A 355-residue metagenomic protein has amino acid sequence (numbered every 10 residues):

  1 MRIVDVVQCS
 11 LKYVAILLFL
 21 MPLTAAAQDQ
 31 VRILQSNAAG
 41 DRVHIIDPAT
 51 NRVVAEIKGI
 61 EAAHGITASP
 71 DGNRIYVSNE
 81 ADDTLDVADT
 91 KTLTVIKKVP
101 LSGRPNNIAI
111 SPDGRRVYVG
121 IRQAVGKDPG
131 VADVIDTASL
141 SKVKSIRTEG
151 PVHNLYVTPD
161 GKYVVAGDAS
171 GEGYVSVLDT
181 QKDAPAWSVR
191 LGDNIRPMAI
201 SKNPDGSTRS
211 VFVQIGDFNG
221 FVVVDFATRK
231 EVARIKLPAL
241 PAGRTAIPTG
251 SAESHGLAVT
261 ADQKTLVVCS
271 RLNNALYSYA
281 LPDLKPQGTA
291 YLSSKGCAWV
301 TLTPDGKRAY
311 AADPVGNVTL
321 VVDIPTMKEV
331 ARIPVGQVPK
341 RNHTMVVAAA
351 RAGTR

Functional and structural regions predicted by a protein language model:
M1-C9: N-terminal secretory signal peptides that target proteins for export/translocation
D5-V6, M21-P22, G306: Generic alpha-helical structural signal
S10-P22: Bacterial N-terminal signal peptides
A25-R355: Predominantly soluble domains enriched in secretory-pathway, periplasmic, or organellar proteins
